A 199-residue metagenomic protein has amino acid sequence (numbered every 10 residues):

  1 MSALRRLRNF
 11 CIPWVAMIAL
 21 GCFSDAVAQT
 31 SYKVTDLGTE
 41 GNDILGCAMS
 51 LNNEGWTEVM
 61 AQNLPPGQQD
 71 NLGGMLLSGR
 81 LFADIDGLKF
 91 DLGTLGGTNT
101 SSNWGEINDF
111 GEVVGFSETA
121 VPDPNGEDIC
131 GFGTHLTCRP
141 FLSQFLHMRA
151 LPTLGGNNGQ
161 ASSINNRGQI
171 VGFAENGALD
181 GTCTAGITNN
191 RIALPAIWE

Functional and structural regions predicted by a protein language model:
S2-E199: Residue-level hotspots at or immediately adjacent to binding/recognition sites across diverse folds
